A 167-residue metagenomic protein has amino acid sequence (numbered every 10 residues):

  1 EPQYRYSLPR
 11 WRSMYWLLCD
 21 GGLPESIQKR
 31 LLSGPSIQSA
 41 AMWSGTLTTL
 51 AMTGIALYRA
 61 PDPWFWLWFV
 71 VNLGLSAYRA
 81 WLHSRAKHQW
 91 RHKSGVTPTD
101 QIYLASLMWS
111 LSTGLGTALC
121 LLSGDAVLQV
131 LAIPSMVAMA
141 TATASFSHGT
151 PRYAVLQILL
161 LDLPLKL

Functional and structural regions predicted by a protein language model:
E1-L23: Short, charged cytosolic
L17, G21-G22, S33-Q89: Hydrophobic alpha-helical transmembrane segments of multi-pass membrane proteins
R59-D62, L82-H92, L119, S123-A126 (+2 more regions): Juxtamembrane transmembrane-helix termini
R91-L107: Juxtamembrane helix-capping/reentrant segments at transmembrane boundaries
Y103-L167: Hydrophobic transmembrane alpha-helices
